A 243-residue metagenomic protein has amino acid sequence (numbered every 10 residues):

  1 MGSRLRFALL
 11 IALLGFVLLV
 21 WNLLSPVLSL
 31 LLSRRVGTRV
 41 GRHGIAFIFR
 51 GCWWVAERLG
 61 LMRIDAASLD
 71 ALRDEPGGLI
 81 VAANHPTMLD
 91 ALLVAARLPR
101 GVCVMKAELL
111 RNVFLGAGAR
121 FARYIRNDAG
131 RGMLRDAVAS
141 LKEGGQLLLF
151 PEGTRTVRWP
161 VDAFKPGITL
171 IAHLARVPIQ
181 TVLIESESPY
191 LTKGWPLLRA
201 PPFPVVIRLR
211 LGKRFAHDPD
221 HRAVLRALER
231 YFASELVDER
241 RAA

Functional and structural regions predicted by a protein language model:
M1-F47, A71-D74, E187, P219-A243: Membrane-interfacial terminal anchoring regions of lipid-handling membrane enzymes
R4, R131-A243: Non-catalytic C-terminal accessory region of glycerolipid acyltransferases and related lyso-lipid remodeling enzymes
S25-R50, R58-L59, D74-A129: Catalytic core of membrane glycerolipid acyltransferases/transacylases, capturing the structured, soluble-facing
L59-A67, N127-R131, L191-G194: Short gly/ser/thr-rich secondary-structure transition/capping motifs
L61-R63, R100, F121, G144 (+1 more regions): A generic structural signal for alpha->beta connector loops
R63-I64, R126, L147, I179: Hydrophobic beta-strand scaffold residues
R73-P76, L141-E143: Glycine-rich phosphate-binding loop signature in dinucleotide/nucleotide-binding domains
